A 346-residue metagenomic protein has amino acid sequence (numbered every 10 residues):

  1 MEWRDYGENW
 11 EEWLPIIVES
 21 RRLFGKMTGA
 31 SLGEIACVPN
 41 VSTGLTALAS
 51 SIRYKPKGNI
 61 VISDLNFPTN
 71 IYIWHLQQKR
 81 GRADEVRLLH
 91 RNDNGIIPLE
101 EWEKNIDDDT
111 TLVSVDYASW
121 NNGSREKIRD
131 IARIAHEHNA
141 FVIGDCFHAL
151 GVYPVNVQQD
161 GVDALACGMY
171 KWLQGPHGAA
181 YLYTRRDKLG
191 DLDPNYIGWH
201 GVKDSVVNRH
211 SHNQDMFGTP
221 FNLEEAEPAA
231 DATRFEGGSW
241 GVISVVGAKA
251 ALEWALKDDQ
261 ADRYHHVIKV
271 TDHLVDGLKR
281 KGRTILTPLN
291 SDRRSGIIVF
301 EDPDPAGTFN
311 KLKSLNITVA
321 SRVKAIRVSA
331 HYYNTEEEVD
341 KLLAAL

Functional and structural regions predicted by a protein language model:
M1-L346: Pyridoxal 5′-phosphate
